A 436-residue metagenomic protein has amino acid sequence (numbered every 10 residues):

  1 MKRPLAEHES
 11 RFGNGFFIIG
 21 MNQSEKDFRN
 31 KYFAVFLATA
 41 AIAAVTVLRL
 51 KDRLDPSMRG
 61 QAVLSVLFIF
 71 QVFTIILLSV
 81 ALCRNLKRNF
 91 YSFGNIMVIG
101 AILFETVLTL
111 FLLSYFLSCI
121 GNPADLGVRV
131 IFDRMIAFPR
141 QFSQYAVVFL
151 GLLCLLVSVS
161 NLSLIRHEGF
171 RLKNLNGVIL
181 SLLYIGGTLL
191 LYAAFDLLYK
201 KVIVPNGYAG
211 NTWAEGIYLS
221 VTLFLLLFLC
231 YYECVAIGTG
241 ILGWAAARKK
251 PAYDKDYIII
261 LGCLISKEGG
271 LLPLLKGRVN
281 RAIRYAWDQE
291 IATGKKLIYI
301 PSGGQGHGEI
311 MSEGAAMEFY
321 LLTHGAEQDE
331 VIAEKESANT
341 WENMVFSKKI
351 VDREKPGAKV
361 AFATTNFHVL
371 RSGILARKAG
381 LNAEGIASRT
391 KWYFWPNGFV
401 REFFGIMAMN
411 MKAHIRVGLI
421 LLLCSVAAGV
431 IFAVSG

Functional and structural regions predicted by a protein language model:
I18-A252, R353-K359, A363-G436: Extended hydrophobic blocks
A44-S57, G240-I241, A246-G398: A structural signal for short, hydrophobic/glycine-enriched beta-strand patches
